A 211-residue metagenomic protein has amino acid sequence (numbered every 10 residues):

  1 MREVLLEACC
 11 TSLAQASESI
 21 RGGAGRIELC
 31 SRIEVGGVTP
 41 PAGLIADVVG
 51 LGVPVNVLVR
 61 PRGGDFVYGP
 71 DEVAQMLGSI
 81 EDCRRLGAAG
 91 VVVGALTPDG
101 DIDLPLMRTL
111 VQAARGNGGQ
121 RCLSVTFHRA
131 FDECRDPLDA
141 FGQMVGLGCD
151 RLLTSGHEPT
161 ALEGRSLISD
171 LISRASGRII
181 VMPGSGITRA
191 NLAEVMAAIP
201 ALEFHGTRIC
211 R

Functional and structural regions predicted by a protein language model:
M1-I27, R32-T39: N-terminal pre-domain/capping segments
R2-L6, G23-G25, L51-V55, G87-A89 (+4 more regions): Short, well-ordered coil/turn segments that N-cap beta-strands
L5-L6, E34, Y68-P70, A130-D132 (+1 more regions): Short, flexible loop segments at the rims of nucleotide/cofactor-binding pockets, characterized by
A8-T11, A95, R129, G156 (+1 more regions): Small/polar loops that bind or transfer phosphate-bearing groups
T11-G22, V55-V57, G64-R85, D132-L147 (+2 more regions): Catalytic cores of alpha/beta
G25-V38, D82-D99, L147-G164, S185-T188 (+1 more regions): Glycine-rich phosphate-binding active-site loops on the catalytic face of alpha/beta enzymes
G37-F66, I102-R129, E163-R189: Alpha-helix-loop-beta-strand connector modules within alpha/beta enzyme cores
A74-L123, F127, G142, G146: Active-site acidic/histidine proton-transfer and metal-coordination neighborhood in alpha/beta enzyme cores
